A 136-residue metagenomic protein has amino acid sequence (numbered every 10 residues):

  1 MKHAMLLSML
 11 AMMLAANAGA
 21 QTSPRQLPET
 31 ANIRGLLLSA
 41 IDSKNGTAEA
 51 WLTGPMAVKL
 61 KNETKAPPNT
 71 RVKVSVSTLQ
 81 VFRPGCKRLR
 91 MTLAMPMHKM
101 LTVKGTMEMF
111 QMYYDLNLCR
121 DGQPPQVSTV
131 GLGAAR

Functional and structural regions predicted by a protein language model:
K2-S8: Sec-dependent signal peptide recognition, specifically the positively charged N-region followed immediately by
L10, L79-V81, T106: Generic marker of residues within folded, mature protein domains
M13-N17: N-terminal signal peptide c-region/cleavage motif recognized by signal peptidases
Q21-P84, R90: N-terminal secretory signal peptides
S75-S77, T92-A94, N117-C119: A structural detector for beta-sheet-dominated domains
R90-T92, R136: Long, C-terminal folded domains that constitute the functional core of proteins
P96-A134: A short, surface-exposed beta-strand/turn
